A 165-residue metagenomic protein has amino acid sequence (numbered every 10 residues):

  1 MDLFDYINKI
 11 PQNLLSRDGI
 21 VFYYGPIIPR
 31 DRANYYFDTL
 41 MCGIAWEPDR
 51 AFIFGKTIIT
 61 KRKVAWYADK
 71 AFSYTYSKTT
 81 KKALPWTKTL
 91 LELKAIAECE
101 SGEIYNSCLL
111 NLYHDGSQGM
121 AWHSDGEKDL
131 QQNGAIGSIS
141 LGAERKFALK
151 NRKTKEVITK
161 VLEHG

Functional and structural regions predicted by a protein language model:
M1-H164: Non-heme Fe(II) oxygenase metal-center motifs and adjacent flexible, charged/small-residue loops
